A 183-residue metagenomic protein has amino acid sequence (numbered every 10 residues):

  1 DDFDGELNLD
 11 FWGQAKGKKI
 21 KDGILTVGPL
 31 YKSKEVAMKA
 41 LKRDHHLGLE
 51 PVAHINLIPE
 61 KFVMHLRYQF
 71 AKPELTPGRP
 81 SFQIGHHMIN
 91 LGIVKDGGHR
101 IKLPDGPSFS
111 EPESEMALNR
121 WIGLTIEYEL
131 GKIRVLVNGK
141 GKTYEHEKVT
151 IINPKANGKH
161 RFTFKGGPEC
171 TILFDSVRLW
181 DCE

Functional and structural regions predicted by a protein language model:
D1-K16, E183: Extracellular carbohydrate-recognition regions
F3, D175-L179: Extracellular beta-strand elements of beta-rich domains used for carbohydrate recognition/degradation or cell-matrix
F3, M64-L66, R120-V137: Short tryptophan-centered beta-strand motifs in secreted/extracellular beta-sheet-rich domains of glycan-recognition
Y31-L103: Secretory/extracellular carbohydrate-interaction modules and structurally similar beta-sandwich "look-alikes"
E50-N56, S110-M116, T163-F164: Beta-strand-rich interaction surfaces with strong enrichment in secreted/lumenal proteins
L103-G123: Short, aromatic/His-centered strand-loop micro-motif at the edge of beta-sheets
P104, L136-T143: Short strand-turn-strand beta-turns centered on an Asx-Gly dipeptide
H146-D175: Flexible glycan-contacting loops in extracellular carbohydrate-active proteins
